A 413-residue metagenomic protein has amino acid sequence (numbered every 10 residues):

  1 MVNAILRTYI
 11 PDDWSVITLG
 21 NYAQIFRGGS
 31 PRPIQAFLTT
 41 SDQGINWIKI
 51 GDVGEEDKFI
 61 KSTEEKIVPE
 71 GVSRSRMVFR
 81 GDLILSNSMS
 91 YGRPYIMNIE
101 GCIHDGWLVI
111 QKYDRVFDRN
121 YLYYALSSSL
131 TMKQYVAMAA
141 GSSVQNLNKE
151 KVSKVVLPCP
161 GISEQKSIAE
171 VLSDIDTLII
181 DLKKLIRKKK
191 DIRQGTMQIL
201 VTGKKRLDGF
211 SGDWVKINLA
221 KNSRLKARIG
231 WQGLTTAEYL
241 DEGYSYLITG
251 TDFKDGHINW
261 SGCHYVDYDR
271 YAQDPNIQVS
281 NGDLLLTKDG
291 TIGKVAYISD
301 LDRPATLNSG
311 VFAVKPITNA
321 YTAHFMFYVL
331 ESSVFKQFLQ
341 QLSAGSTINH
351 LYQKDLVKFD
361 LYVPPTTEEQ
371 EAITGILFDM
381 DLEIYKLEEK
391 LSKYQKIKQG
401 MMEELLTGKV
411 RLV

Functional and structural regions predicted by a protein language model:
M1-S30, K154, I162, D208-G230 (+1 more regions): Non-catalytic DNA-recognition/assembly elements of restriction-modification systems
V2-N3, D12, N87, C102-L108 (+6 more regions): A short glycine-rich beta-alpha junction/loop motif
A4-I5, G20-F37, G51-R80, A220-A237 (+2 more regions): Sequence-specific dsDNA recognition surfaces
I10-S15, L122, K151-K190, Q194-G195 (+3 more regions): Amphipathic alpha-helical segments
L85-S86, L286-T287, D379: A generic structural signal for residues embedded in beta-strands
S90-R93, G290-K294: Short, charged beta-turn/beta-strand-edge "cap" motif at the junction between a beta-strand and an adjacent loop
E404-V413: Acidic, low-complexity, intrinsically disordered peripheral segments
